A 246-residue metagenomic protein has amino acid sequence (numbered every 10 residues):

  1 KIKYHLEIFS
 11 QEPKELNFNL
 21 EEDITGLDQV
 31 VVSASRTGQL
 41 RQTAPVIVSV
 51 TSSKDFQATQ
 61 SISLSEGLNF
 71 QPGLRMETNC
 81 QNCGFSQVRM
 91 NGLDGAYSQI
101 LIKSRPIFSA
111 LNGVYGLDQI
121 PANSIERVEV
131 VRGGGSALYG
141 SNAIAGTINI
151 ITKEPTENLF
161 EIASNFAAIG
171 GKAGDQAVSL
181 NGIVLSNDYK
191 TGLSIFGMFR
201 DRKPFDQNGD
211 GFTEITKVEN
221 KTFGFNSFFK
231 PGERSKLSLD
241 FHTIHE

Functional and structural regions predicted by a protein language model:
F9-Q57, G95: Short, acidic, small-residue-rich periplasmic hinge/interaction motif at the N-terminus of Gram-negative outer-membrane
N17, Q87, R127, T147 (+3 more regions): Membrane-embedded beta-strand positions in outer-membrane beta-barrel channels/transporters
T25, Q81, S141, G171-D175 (+1 more regions): Transmembrane beta-barrel outer-membrane domains
V46-L64, Q87-L93, K103, A168-G170: Short, polar/charged loop or turn motifs at beta-strand boundaries
L68, V128-E129, I148-I150: Non-catalytic regulatory/gating segments with a bias toward low-complexity or hydrophobic composition
Q87-R89, R105-R132, K153: Short acidic/polar hinge/loop motifs at secondary-structure boundaries that mediate gating or recognition
G135-S136, T147, K153-V184, T216: Short strand-turn segments of transmembrane beta-barrel domains in outer membranes, especially the first one or two
F160-N165, I183-E246: Periplasmic-side early beta-strands and strand-to-turn transitions of outer-membrane beta-barrels
